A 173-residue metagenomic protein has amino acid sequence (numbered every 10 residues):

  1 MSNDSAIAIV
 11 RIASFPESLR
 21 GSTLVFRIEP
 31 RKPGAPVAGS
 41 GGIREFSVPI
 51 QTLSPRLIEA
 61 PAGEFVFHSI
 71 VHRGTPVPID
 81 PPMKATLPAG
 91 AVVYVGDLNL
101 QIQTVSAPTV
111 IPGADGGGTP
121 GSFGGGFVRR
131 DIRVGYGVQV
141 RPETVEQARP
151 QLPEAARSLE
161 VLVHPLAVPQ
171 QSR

Functional and structural regions predicted by a protein language model:
M1-G42, V71-R173: Primarily secretory-pathway and cell-envelope proteins
S2, V48-I50, A60, L87: Hydrophobic beta-strand core residues of beta-sandwich domains
E17-S22, P49-P55: Short low-complexity stretches enriched in small and charged residues
A38-T52: Short, acidic Ser/Thr/Gly-rich low-complexity loop/linker segments typical of extracellular and cell-surface proteins
I50-E64, V71: Short Pro-Gly-centered beta-turn/loop motif in secreted/extracellular proteins
E64-F67, G135: Intrinsically disordered, low-complexity N-terminal regions enriched in serine/proline/glycine with scattered basic
